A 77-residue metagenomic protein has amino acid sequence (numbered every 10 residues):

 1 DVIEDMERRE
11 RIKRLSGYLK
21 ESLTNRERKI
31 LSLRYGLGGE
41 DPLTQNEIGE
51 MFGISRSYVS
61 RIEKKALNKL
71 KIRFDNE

Functional and structural regions predicted by a protein language model:
D1-E77: Transcription-machinery-associated regions
